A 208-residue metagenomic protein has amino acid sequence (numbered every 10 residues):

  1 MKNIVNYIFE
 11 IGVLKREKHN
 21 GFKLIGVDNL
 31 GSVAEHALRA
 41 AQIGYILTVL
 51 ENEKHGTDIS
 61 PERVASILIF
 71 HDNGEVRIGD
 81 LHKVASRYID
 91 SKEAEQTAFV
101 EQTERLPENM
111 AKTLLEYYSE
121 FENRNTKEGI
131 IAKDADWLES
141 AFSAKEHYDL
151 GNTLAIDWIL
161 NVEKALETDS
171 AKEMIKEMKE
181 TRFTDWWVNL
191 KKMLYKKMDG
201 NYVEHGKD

Functional and structural regions predicted by a protein language model:
M1-D208: Alpha-helical, largely C-terminal catalytic domains that coordinate divalent metal ions via clustered Asp/Glu/His
